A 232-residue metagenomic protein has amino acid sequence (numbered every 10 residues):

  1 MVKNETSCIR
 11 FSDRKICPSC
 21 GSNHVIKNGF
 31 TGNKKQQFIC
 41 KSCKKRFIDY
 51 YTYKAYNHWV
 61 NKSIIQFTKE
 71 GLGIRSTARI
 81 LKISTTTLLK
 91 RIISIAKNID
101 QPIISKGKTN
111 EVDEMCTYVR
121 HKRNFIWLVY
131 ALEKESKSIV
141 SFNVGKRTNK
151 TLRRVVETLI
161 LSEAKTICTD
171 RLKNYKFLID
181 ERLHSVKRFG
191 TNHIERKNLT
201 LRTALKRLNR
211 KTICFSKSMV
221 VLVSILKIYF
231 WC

Functional and structural regions predicted by a protein language model:
M1-C232: Residue-level recognition of single "structural anchor" positions that define or cap local secondary structure
